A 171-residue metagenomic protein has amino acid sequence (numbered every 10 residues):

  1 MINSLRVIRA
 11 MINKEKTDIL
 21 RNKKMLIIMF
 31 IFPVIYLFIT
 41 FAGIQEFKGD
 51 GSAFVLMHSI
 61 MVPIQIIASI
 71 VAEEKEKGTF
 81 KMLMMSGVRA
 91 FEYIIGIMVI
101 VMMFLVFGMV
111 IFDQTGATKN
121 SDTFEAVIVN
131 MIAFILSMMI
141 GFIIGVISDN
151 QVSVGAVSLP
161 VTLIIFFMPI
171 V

Functional and structural regions predicted by a protein language model:
M1-M29: Aromatic- and glycine-rich beta-strand/loop motifs that create alpha-glucan
M1-S4, F47, I60, K119-N120: Residue-level signature of the cytosolic catalytic core of signaling kinases
R9, K24-I28, K48-L56, E92 (+5 more regions): Alpha-helical transmembrane segments of integral membrane proteins
A10-D18, K81-M85, D149: Short amphipathic alpha-helical coupling elements at transmembrane boundaries
D18-I66, M102, V106-F107, V157-P169: Hydrophobic alpha-helical transmembrane segments of multi-pass membrane transport/permease proteins
K48-F112: Hydrophobic alpha-helical transmembrane segments of multi-pass membrane transport proteins
A90, M98-G155, P169: Alpha-helical transmembrane segments and their short interhelical loops
